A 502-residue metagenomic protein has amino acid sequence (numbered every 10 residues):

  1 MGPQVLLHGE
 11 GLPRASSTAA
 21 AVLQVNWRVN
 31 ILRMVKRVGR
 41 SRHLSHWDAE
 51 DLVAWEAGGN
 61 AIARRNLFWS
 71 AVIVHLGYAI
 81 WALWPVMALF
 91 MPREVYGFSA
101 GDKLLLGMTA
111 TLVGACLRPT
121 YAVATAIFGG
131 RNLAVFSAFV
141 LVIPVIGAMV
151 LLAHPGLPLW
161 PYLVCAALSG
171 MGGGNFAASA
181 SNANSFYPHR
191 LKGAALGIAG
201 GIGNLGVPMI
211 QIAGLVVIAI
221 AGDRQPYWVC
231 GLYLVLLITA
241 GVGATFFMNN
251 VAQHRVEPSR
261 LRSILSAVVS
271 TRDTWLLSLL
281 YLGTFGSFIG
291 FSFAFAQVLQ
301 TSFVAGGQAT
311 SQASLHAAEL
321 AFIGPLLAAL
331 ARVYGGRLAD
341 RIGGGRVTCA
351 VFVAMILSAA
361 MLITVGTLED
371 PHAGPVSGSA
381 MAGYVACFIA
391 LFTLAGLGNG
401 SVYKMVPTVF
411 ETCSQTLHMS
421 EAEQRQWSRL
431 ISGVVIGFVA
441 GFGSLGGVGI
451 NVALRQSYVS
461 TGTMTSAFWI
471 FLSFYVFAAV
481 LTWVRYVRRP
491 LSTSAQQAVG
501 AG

Functional and structural regions predicted by a protein language model:
W84-L89, R272-A329, N399, Y403-K404 (+1 more regions): Extracytoplasmic gate region of multi-pass secondary transporters
L105-V123, F322-Y334: Central cavity-lining transmembrane alpha-helices of secondary-active solute carriers, predominantly the Major
C116-G156: Conserved MFS/SLC helix-loop-helix module at the cytosolic interface between two early adjacent transmembrane helices
F139-P155, V353-S377: C-terminal ends and interior cores of transmembrane alpha-helices in multi-pass membrane transporters/permeases
P158-G174, A373-N399: Hydrophobic core of transmembrane alpha-helices in multi-pass small-molecule transporters, especially MFS/SLC-type
L163-I202: Cytoplasmic helix-loop-helix junction between adjacent transmembrane helices in 12-TM secondary transporters
G193-I218, I436-I450: Glycine-rich segments within core transmembrane alpha-helices of 12-TM secondary carriers
A199-N249: Helix-loop-helix hairpin linking two adjacent transmembrane segments in secondary transporters
